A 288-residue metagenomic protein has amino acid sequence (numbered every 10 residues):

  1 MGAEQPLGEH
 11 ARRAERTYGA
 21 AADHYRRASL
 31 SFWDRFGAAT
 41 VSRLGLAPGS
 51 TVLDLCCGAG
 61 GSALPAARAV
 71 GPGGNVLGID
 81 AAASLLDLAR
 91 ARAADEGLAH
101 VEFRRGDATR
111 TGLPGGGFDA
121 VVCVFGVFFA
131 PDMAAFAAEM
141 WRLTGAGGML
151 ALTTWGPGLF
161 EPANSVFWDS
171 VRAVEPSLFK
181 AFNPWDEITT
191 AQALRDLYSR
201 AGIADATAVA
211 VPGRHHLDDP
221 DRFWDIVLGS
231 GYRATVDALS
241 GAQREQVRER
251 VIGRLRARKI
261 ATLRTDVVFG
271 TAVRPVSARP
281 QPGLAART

Functional and structural regions predicted by a protein language model:
G2-S50, G61-P65, L85-L88, D107 (+1 more regions): Conserved class I S-adenosyl-L-methionine
E4-T17, F32-W33, A59-G61, N183-T288: Conserved Class I S-adenosyl-L-methionine
T51-T111, A135: Class I SAM-dependent methyltransferase SAM/SAH-binding core
T109-V121: A short acidic, Gly/Pro-enriched loop at the edge of an enzyme's catalytic core that lines a small-molecule cofactor
D119-M133, G156: A short SAM/SAH-binding and catalytic strip from SAM-dependent methyltransferases
A134-M149: A short glycine-rich, Lys/Arg-flanked "PGG" loop and its adjoining helix->strand segment in the class I
M149-P176: Conserved class I S-adenosyl-L-methionine
